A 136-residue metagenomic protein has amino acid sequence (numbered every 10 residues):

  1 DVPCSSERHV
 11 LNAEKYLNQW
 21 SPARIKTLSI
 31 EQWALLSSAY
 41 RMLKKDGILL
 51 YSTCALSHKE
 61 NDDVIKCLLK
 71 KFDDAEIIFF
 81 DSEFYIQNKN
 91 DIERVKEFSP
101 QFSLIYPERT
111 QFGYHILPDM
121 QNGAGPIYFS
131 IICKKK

Functional and structural regions predicted by a protein language model:
D1-S38, A55-N61, K71, A75-I78 (+2 more regions): Mobile active-site "lid"/loop adjacent to the S-adenosyl-L-methionine
L43-K45: Helix-to-beta-strand junctions that scaffold the AdoMet/dcAdoMet cofactor pocket in Class I SAM-dependent enzymes
Y51-K136: C-terminal catalytic and target-recognition region of SAM-dependent MTase-like enzymes, primarily methyltransferases
